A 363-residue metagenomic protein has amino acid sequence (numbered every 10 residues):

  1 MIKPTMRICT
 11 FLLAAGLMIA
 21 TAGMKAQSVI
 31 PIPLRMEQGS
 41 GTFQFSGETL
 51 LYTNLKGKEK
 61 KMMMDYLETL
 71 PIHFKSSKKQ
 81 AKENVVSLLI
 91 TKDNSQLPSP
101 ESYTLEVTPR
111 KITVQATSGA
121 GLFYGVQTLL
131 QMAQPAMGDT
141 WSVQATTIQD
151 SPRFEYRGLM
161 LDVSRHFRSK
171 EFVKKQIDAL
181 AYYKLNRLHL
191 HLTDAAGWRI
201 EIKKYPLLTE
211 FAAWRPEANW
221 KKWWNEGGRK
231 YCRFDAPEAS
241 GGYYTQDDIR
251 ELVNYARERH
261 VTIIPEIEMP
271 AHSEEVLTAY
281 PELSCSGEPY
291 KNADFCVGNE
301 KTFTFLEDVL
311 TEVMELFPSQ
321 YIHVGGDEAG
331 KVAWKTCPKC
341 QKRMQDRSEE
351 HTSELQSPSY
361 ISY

Functional and structural regions predicted by a protein language model:
M1-S28: Bacterial Sec-dependent N-terminal signal peptides
R7-C9, A22-G23, A136-T140, K184-L190 (+2 more regions): Short secondary-structure capping/junction motifs at helix and strand boundaries
A26-Y156: Contiguous, structured surface segment used for ligand recognition
S77-K79, L190, E266, S362: Residue-level detector of family-conserved "landmark" positions at structurally sensitive sites
A116, V163, Y363: Residues on the solvent-exposed faces and adjacent turns of beta-rich solenoids used to engage binding targets
E155, L159-S353: Substrate-binding cleft of carbohydrate-active enzyme catalytic domains
E350-Y363: Single conserved hydrophobic/aromatic residue that forms the stacking wall/gate of nucleotide- or nucleobase-binding
